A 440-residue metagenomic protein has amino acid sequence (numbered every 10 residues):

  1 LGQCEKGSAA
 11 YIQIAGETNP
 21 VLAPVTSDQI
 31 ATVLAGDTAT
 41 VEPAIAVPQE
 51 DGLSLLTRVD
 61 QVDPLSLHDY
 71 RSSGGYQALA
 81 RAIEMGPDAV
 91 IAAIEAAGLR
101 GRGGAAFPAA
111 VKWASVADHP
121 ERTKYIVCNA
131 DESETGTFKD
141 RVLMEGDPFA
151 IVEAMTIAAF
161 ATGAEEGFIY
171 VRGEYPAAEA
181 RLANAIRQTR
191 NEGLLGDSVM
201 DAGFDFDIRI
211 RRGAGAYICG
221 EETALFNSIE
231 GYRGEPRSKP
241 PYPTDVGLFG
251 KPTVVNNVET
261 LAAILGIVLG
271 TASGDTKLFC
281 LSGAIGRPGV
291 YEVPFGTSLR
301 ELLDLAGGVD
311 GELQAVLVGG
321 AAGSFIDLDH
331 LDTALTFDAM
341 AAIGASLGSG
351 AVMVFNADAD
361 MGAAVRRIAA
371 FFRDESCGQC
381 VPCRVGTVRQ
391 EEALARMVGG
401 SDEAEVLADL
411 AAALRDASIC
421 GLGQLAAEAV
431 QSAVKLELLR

Functional and structural regions predicted by a protein language model:
L1, K6, Y11-G36, Q77-A96 (+7 more regions): Ferredoxin-type iron-sulfur electron-transfer modules in oxidoreductases and energy-metabolism complexes
K6-G7, E17, D51, D88 (+13 more regions): Short coil/turn connectors at secondary-structure junctions
A9, P20, I91, A105 (+14 more regions): Structural motif
G36-A96, E259-V268: Flexible inter-domain linker/hinge segments
H68, S73, E179-F295, G307-G308: Hydrophobic alpha-helical positions that pack around
A80-P120, E292, L317-A342: Accessory "access/gating" subregions that flank catalytic or transport cores
D147-A161: Histidine-anchored nucleotide/phosphate-binding helix
A154-A158, P294-D310: Short amphipathic, charge-patterned alpha-helical segments
